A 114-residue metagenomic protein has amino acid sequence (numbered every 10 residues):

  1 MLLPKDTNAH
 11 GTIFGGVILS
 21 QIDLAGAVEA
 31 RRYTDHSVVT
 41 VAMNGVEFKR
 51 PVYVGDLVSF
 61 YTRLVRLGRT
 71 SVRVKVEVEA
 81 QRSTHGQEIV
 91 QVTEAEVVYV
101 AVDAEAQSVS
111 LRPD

Functional and structural regions predicted by a protein language model:
M1, V41, V46, V76-V78 (+1 more regions): Preference for bulky hydrophobic residues occupying beta-strand positions in well-ordered beta-sheet regions
M1-A42, V100-D114: Hot-dog-fold acyl-thioester-processing enzymes
S20, D56-F60: N-terminal, well-ordered alpha-helical segments
V41-P51, S59-V65: Conserved interaction-surface patches within small, structured recognition/assembly domains
Y53-L57, V65-D114: HotDog/MaoC-like acyl-thioester-processing domains
